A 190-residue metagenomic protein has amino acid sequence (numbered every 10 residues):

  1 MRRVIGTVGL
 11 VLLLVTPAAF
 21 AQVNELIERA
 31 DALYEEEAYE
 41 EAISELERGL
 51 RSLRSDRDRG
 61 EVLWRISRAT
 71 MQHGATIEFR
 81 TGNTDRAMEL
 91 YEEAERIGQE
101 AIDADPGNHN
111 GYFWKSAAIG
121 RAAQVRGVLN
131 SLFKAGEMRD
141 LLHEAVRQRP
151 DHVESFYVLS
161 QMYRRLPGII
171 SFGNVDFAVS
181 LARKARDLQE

Functional and structural regions predicted by a protein language model:
M1-V8: Bacterial N-terminal signal peptides that target proteins for export
V15-A18: N-terminal signal peptide c-region/cleavage motif recognized by signal peptidases
F20-Q22: Boundary of Sec targeting at the N-terminus
L26-R29: N-terminal "cap/leader" segments of large eukaryotic alpha-helical scaffolds
L33, E37-E45, S55, R68-G107 (+3 more regions): Short coil/linker segments at helix-helix boundaries
D58-V62, G111, S155: TPR alpha-solenoid repeat register
